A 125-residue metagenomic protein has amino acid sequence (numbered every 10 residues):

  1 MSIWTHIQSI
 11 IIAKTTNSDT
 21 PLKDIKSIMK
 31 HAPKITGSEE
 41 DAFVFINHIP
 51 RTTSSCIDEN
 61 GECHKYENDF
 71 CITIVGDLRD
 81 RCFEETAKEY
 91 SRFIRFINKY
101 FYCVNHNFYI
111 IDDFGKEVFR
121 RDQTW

Functional and structural regions predicted by a protein language model:
M1-A32: Short, extreme N-terminal segment that most often corresponds to the first beta-strand
D24-W125: Charged interaction segments
